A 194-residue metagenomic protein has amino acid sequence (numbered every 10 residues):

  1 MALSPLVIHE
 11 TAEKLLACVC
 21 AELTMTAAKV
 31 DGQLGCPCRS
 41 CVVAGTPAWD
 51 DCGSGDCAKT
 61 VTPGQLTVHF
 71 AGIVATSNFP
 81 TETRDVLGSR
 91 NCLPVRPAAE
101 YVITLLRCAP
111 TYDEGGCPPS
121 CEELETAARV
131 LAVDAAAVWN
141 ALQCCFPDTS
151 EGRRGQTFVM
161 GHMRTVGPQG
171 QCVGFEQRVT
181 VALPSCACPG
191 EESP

Functional and structural regions predicted by a protein language model:
M1-N91: Small/polar-rich, solvent-exposed N-terminal microdomains that initiate assembly or binding
S4, I8, A12, S120-L131: Residue-level preference for long, well-ordered alpha-helices that form the structural scaffold of enzyme catalytic
C20-E22, C38-V43, S54, K59 (+7 more regions): Residue-level detector of bioactive/disordered segments in secreted/extracellular proteins and virion assembly
V30-V42, E122-P184: Acidic-leaning, charged glycine-interspersed low-complexity segments
P47, C108, M163-V166: Short, internal active-site loops enriched in acidic
V86, L93-V95, A99, G115-E123: "Short basic amphipathic alpha-helical interaction patches in structured regions
P94-T111, G170-S185: Oligomerization/assembly interface segments of phage tail-like spikes and tubes
L183-P194: Protruding loop/beta-arch "assembly-hinge" segments enriched in small, turn-prone residues
